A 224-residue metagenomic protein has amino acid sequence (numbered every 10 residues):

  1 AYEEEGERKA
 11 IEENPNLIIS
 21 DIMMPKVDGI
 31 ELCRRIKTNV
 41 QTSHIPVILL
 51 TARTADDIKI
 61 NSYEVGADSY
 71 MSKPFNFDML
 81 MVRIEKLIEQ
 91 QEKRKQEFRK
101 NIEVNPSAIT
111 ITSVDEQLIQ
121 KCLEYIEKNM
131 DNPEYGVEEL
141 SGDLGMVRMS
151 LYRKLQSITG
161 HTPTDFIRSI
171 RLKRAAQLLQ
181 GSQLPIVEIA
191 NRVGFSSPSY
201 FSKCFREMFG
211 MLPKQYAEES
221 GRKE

Functional and structural regions predicted by a protein language model:
E13-I19: Active-site beta3 strand of CheY-like receiver
M24: Receiver (REC) domain active-site loop signature in two-component systems and cognate sites in sensor histidine kinases
F75-I84, I88, Q96: C-terminal output helix
V137-I167, A190-L212: Basic/polar phosphate-binding segments, predominantly the helix-turn-helix DNA-binding elements of transcriptional
S157-S196, E218-E224: Terminal helix-turn-helix DNA-binding modules in bacterial transcription factors
